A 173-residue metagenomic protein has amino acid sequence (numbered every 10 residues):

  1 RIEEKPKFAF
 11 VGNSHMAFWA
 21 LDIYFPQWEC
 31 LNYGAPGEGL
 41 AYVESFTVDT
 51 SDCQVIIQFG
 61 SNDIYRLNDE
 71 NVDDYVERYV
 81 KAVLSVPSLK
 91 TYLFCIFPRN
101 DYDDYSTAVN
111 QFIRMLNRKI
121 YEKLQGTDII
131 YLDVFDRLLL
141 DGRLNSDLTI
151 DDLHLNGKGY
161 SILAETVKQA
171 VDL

Functional and structural regions predicted by a protein language model:
R1-Q54: Serine-esterase "nucleophile elbow" of acetyl-processing enzymes
I23-F25, E44-L173: Alpha-helical cap/lid subdomain in secreted, periplasmic, or secretory-pathway luminal O-acyl-processing enzymes
